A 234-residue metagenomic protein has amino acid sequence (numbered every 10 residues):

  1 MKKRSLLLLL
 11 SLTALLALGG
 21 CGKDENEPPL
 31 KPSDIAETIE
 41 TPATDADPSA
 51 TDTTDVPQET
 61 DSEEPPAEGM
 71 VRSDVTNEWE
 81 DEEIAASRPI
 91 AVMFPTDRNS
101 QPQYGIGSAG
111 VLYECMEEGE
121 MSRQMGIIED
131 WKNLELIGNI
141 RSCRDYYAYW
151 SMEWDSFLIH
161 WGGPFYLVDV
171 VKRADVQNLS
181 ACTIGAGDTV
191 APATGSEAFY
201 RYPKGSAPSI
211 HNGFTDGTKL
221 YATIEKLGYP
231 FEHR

Functional and structural regions predicted by a protein language model:
M1-L7: Bacterial N-terminal signal peptides that target proteins for export
S11-T13: Repetitive helical segments and hydrophobic/amphipathic motifs
A17-G20: C-terminal motif of bacterial Sec signal peptides marking the signal peptidase cleavage site
E25-D81: N-terminal, intrinsically disordered, polar/charged segments of Gram-positive cell-envelope systems that serve as
E27, S62-Y113, E118-R234: A surface/extracellular/periplasmic glyco- and lipid-processing/surface-interacting theme
